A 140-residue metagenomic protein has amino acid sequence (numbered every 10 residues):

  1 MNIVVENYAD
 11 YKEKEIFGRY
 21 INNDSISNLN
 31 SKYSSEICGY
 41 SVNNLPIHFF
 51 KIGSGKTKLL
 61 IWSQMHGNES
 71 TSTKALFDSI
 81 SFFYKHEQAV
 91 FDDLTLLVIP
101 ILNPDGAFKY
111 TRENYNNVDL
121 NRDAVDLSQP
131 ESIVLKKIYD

Functional and structural regions predicted by a protein language model:
M1-I47: Short glycine- and acidic-rich boundary segments immediately preceding or forming the N-terminal edge of structured
N28, Y40, I52, A89-F91: Generic structural signal for beta-strand residues in well-ordered domains
Y33-C38, K51, D93, G106: Residue-level detector of functional hotspots within protein domains
L45-F49, A107-K109: Short, solvent-exposed polar/charged micro-motifs at secondary-structure junctions
H48-K56: Short beta-strand-to-loop junctions in surface cap/lid or active-site-entrance loops
K56-L60, S70-D140: Active-site/substrate-binding loop(s) of hydrolase catalytic cores
